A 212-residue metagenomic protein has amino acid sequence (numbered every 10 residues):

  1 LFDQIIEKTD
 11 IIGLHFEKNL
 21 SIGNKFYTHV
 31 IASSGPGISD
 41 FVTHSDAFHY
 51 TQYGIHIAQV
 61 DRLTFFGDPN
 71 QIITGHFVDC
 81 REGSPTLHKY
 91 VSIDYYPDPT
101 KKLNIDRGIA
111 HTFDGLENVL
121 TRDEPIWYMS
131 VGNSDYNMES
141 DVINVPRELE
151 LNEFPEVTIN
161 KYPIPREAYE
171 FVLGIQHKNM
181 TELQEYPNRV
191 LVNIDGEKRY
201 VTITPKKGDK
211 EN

Functional and structural regions predicted by a protein language model:
L1-D98, D114-N212: Active-site region of the double-stranded beta-helix
K102-N104: Short HxH-centered metal-ligating active-site micro-motif
D106-I109: Extracellular beta-helix/beta-solenoid repeat scaffolds
